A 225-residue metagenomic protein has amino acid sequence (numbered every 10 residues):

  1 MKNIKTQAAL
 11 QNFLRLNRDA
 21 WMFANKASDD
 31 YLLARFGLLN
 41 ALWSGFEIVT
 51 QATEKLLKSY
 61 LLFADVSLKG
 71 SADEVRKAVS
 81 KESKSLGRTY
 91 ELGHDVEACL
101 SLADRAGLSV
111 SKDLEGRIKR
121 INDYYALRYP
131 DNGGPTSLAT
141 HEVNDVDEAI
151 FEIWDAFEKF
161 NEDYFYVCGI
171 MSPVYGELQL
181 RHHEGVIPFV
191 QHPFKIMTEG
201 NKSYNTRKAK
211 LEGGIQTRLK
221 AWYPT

Functional and structural regions predicted by a protein language model:
M1-Q51, S59-S67: Charged alpha-helical initiation segments
K2-D19, D65-T225: Long, charged low-complexity segments
